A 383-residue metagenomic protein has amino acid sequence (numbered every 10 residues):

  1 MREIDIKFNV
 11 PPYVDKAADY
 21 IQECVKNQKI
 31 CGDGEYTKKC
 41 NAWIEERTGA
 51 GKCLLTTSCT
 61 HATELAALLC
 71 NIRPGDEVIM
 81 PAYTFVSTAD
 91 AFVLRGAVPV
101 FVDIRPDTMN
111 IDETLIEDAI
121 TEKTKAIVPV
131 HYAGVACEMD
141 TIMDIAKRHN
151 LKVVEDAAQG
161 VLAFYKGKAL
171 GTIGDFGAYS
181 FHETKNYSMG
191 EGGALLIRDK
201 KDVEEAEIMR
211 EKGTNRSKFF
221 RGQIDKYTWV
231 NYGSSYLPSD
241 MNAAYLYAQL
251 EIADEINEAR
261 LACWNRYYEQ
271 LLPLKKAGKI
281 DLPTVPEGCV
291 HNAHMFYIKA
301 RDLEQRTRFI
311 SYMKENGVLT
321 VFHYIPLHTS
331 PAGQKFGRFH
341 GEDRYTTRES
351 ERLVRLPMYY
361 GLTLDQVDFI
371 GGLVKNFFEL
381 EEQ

Functional and structural regions predicted by a protein language model:
M1-I30, T228-V230, P357: N-terminal "arm"/small-domain region of PLP-dependent enzymes with the aminotransferase-like
I30-E77, A91-R95, F101-D103, K168: Phosphate-binding glycine-rich loop
T37-A42, R47-C53, T114, D118 (+5 more regions): PLP-dependent aminotransferase class I/II
L54, I79, V100, V153-V154 (+3 more regions): Structural detector of well-ordered beta-strand residues that form the stable sheet scaffold of enzyme domains
A62, T84, P357: Conserved SAM-binding loop
L68-A157, F164: PLP-dependent aminotransferase-like
E155-M189, K218-F219, D225-V230: Conserved active-site segment immediately N-terminal to the catalytic lysine that forms the internal aldimine
Y179-S180, G193-D199, Y247: Short beta-strand-to-turn element immediately C-terminal to the catalytic PLP-Schiff-base lysine in fold type I
